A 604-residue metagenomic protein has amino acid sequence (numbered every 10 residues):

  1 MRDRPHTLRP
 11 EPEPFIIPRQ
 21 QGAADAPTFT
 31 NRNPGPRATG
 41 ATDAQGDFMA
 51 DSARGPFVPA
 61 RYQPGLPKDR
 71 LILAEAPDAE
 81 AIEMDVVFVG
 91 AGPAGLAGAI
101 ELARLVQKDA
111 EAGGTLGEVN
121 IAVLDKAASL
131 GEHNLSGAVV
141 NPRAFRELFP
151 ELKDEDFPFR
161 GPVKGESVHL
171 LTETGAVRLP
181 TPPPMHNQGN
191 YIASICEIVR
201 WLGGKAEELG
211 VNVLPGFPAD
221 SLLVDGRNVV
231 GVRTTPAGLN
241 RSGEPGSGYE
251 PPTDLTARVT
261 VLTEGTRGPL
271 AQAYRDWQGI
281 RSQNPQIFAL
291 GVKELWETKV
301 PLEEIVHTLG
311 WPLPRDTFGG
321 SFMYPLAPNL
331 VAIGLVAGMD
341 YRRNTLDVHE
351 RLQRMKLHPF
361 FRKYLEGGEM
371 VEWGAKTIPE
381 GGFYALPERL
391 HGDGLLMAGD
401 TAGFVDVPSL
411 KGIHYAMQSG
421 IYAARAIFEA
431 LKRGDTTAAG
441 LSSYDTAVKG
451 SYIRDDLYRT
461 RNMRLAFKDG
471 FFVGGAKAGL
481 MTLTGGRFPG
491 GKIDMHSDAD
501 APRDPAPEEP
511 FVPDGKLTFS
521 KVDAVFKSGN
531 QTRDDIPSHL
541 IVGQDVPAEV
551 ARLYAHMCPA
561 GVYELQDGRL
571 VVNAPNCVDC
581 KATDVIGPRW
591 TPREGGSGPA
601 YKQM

Functional and structural regions predicted by a protein language model:
F15, F29-R32, G40-V87, E101-N120 (+7 more regions): Extreme N-terminal leader/targeting segments of oxidoreductases
Q63, K68-L71, K376-V407, A524-D535 (+2 more regions): FAD-binding beta-loop-beta segment adjacent to the flavin cofactor pocket
A91, G95, V261, I541-L565 (+2 more regions): Cysteine-centered iron-sulfur cluster-binding motifs in ferredoxin-type domains/subunits of redox enzymes
E101, L105, G117-E173: N-terminal FAD cofactor-binding segment of flavoenzymes
T115-L116, K205-K363, Y422: Predominantly flavin-linked oxidoreductase catalytic cores and closely associated redox partners
L116-E118, G403-S409, I421, R425-F471: Active-site-proximal substrate-binding core of FAD-dependent oxidoreductases
I192, T401-H414: Glycine-rich phosphate/pyrophosphate-binding beta-alpha loops
A466-T518: C-terminal auxiliary extensions adjacent to catalytic cores
